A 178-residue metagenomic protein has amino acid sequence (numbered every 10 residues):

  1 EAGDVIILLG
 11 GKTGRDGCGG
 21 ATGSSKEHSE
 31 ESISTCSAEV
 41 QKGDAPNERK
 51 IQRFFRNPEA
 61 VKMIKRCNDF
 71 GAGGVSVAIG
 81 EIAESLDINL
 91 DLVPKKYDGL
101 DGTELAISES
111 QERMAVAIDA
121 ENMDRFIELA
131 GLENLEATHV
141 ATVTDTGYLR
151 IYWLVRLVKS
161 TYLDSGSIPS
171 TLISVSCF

Functional and structural regions predicted by a protein language model:
E1-F178: Glycine/proline-enriched, intrinsically flexible loops and inter-domain linkers
